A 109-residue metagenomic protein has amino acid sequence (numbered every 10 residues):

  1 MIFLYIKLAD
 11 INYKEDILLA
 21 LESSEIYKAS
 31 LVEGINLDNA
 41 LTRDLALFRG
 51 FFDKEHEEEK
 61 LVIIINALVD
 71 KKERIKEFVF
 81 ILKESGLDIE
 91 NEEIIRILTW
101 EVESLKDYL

Functional and structural regions predicted by a protein language model:
M1-L109: Positively charged, small/polar-rich N-terminal and surface patches that mediate targeting and assembly and bind
